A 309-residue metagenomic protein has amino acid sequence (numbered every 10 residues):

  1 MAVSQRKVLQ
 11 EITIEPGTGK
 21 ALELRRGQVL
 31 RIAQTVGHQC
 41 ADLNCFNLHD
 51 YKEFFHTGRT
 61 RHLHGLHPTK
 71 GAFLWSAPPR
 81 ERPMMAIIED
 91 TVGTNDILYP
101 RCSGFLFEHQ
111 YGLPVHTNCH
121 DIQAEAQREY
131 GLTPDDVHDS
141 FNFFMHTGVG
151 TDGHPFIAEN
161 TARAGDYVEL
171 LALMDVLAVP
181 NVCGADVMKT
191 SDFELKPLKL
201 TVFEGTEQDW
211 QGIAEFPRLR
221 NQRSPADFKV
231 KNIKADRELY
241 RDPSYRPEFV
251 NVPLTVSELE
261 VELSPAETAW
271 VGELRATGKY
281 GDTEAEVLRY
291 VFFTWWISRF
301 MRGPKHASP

Functional and structural regions predicted by a protein language model:
M1-N251: Acidic, Ser/Thr/Pro
L22, L30, R275, F292-W296: Amphipathic alpha-helical interface segments used for dimerization/assembly
L30, A178, L200, V261-L263 (+2 more regions): Hydrophobic beta-strand residues in large extracellular and virion-surface proteins
G71, T206, A266, V291-F292: Acidic, low-complexity intrinsically disordered regions
F249-A266, R275-A276: Short Lys/Arg-rich basic patches
Y280-P309: Short, basic amphipathic alpha-helical segments that act as recognition/interaction helices in nucleic-acid-binding
